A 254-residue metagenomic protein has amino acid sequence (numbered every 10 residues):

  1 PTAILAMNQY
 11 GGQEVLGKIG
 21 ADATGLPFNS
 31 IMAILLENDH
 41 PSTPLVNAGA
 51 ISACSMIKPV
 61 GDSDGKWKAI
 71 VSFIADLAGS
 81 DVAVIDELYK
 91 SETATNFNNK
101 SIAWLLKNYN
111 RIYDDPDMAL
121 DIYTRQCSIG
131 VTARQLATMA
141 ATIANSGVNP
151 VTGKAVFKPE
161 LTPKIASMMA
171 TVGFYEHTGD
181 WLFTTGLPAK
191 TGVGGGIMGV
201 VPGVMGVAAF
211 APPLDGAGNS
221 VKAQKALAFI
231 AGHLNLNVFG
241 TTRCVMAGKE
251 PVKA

Functional and structural regions predicted by a protein language model:
P1, P44-A48, V131-R134, P202: Aromatic- and histidine-enriched alpha-helix N-cap/loop-to-helix transition segments that scaffold the rims
P1-I4, M139, V207: Residue-level preference for non-acidic, small/hydrophobic
L5-Q126, T142: Active-site-adjacent helix/loop patches that line small-molecule binding or acyl-intermediate pockets
A50, W67, V71, N99 (+5 more regions): Alpha-helix initiation and N-capping motif
V60, L77-I85, Y109, Y113 (+6 more regions): Short secondary-structure junctions and interdomain/linker hinges
W104-K164, A217-S220: Penicillin-binding protein/beta-lactamase superfamily catalytic region
A144-A254: Structured C-terminal helix/loop/strand segments within mature extracytoplasmic catalytic/sensor domains
